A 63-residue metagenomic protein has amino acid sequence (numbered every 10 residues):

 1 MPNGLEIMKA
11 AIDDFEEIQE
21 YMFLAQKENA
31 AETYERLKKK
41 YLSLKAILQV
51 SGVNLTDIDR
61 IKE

Functional and structural regions predicted by a protein language model:
I7-A10, E17-E63: Short, charge-rich amphipathic interface segments used for partner binding and complex assembly
